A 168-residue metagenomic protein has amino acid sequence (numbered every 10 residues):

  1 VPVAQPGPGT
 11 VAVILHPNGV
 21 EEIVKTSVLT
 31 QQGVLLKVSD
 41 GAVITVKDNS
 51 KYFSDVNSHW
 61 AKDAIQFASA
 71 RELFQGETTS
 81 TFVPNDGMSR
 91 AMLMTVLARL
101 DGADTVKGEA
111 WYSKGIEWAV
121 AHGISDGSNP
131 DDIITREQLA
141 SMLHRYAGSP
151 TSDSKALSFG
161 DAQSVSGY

Functional and structural regions predicted by a protein language model:
V1-P6, V28, D40-G41: Extracellular modular ligand-binding repeats in secreted and cell-surface proteins
V1-V11, H16-N18: Proteolytic processing hotspots in large secreted/extracellular or virion-associated proteins and select intracellular
H16, V28-L29: Acidic/polar residues at beta-strand termini and the immediately following turn/coil
V20-S27, K37-Q66, A70, Q75-Q138 (+1 more regions): Feature responds to low-complexity, polar/acidic, surface-exposed segments characteristic of secreted/exported proteins
Q32-V34: Short strand-edge motifs at loop-to-beta-strand transitions and within beta-strands of extracellular beta-rich domains
